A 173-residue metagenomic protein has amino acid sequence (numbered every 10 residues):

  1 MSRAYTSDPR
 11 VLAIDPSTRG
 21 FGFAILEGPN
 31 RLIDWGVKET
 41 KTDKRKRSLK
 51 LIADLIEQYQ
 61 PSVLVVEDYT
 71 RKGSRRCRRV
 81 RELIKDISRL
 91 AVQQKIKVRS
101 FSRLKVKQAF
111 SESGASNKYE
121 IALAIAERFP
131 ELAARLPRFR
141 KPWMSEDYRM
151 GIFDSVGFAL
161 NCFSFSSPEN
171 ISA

Functional and structural regions predicted by a protein language model:
M1-A173: Phosphate- and other anionic-substrate recognition elements at nucleic-acid/protein interfaces
